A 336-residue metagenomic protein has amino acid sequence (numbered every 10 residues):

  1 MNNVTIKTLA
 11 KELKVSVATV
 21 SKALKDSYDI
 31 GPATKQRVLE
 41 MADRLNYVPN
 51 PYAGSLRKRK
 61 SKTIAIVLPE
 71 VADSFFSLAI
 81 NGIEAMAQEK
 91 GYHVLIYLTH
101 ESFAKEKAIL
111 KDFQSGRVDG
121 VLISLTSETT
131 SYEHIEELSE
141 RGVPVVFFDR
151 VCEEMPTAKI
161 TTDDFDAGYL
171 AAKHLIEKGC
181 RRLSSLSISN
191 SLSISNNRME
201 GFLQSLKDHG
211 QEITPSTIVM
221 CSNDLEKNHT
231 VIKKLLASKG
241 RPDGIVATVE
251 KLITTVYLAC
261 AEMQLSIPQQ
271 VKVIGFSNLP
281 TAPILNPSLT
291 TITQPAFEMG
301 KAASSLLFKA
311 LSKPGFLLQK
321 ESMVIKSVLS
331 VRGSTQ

Functional and structural regions predicted by a protein language model:
M1, T5, R59-K173, E177 (+1 more regions): Alpha-helical recognition/docking segments in bacterial nutrient-uptake and carbohydrate-utilization systems
M1-S61, Q336: N-terminal helix-turn-helix DNA-binding module of bacterial transcription factors
E12, V17-K22, L56-A72, H174 (+1 more regions): Short beta-strand segments enriched in small/hydrophobic residues
P69-L78, I96-K105, R150, K159-L170 (+5 more regions): Hinge/beta->alpha junction and helix N-cap segments in small-molecule ligand-binding domains
E89-K90, R141, L206-I213, S238-R241 (+1 more regions): Short helix-capping segments at alpha-helix termini
R182, I213-T217, I267-K272: Short acidic capping loops at alpha-helix termini that bridge into adjacent secondary structure
V231-Q336: Flexible loop/turn connectors
